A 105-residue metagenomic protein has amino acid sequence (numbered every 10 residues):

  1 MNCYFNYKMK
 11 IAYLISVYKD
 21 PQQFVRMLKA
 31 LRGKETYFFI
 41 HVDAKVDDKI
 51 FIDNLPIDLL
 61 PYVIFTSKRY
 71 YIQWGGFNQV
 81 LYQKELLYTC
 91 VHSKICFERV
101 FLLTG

Functional and structural regions predicted by a protein language model:
M1-Q22: N-proximal low-complexity "stem/linker" segments adjacent to membrane-targeting elements
K8-K10, G33-E35, F97: A general structural motif
Y13-I15, F38-I40, L102: Structural beta-sheet core signal
Y18-D20, D43-K45, L102-G105: An acidic- and aromatic-residue-enriched active-site/binding cleft used to recognize and process polar
D20-R32: Short, well-formed alpha-helical segments that are part of the catalytic scaffolds of diverse glycosyltransferases
Q23, D48, Q73: Short catalytic/ligand-binding loop motif for oxyanion handling, primarily in non-cytosolic enzymes, centered on
A30-K68: Acidic donor-binding segment of Leloir-type glycosyltransferases
L55-L103: Active-site-proximal specificity loops/subdomain of glycosyltransferases
